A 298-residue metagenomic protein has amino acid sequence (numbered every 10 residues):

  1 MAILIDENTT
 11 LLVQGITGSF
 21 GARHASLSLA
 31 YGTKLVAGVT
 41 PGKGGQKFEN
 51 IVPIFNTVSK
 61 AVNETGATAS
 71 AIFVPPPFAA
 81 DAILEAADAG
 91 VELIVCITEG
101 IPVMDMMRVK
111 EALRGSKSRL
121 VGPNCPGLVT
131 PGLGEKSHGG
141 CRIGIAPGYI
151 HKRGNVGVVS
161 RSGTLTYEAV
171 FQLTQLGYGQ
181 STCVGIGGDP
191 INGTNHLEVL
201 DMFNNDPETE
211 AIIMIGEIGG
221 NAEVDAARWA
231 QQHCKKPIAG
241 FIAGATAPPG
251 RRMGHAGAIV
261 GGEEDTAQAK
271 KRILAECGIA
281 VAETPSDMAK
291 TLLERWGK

Functional and structural regions predicted by a protein language model:
M1-K298: Catalytic-core regions of core metabolic enzymes, especially those transforming organic acids/acyl-group intermediates
